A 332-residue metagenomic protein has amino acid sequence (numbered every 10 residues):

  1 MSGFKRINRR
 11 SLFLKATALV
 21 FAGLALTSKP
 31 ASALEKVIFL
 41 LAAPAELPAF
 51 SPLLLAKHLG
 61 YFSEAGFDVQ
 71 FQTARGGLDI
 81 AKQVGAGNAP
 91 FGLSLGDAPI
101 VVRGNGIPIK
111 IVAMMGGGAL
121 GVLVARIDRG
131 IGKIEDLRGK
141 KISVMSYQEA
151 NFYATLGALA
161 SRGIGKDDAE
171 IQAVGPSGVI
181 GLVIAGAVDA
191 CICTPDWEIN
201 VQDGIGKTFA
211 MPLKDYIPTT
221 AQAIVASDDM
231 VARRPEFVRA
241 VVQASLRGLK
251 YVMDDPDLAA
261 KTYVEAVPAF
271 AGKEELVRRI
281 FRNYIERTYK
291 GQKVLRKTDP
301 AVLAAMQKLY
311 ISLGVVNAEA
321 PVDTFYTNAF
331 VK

Functional and structural regions predicted by a protein language model:
S2-V20: N-terminal secretory signal peptides and thylakoid transit peptides that target proteins across membranes
R9-R10, I134, V322: Structural motif detector for alpha-helix initiation sites
A22-A25: Structural signal for membrane-spanning alpha-helices in multi-pass inner-membrane proteins, emphasizing helix cores
S28-P30: N-terminal signal peptide c-region/cleavage motif recognized by signal peptidases
A33-A185, D189-D196, T208-K214, P218: Short, glycine-/small- and polar/acidic-enriched structural segments that line small-molecule recognition paths
D97, G178-A269: Pocket-lining segment of extracytoplasmic ligand-binding domains
A232-V315: Secondary-structure end/capping motifs
A305-K332: C-terminal solvent-exposed extensions
